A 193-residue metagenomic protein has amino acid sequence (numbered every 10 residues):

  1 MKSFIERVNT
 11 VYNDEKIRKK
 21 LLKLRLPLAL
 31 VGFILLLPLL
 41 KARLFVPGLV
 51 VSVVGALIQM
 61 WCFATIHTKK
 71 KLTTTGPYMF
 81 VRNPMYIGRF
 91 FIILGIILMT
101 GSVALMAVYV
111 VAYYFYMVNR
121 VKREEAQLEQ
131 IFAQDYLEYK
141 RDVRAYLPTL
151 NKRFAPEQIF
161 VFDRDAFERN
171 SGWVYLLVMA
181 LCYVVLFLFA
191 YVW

Functional and structural regions predicted by a protein language model:
M1-T75, F90-W193: Membrane-anchoring alpha-helices and their flanking helix-loop junctions
L21, N83-P84: N-terminal low-hydrophobic presequence detector
T75-V81: A short amphipathic helical element positioned immediately N-terminal to and/or at the very start of a transmembrane
N83, R89-F90: Conserved acetyl-CoA-binding loop-helix of GNAT-fold acetyltransferases
